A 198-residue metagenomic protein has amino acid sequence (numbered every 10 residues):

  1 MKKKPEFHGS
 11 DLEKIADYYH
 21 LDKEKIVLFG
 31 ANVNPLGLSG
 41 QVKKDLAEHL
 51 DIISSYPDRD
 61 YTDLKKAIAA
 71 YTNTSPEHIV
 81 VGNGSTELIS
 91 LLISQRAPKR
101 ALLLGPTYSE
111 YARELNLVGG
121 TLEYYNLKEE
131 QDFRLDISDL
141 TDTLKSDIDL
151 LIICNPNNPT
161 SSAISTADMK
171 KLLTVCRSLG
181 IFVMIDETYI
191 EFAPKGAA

Functional and structural regions predicted by a protein language model:
M1-S55: N-terminal "arm"/small-domain region of PLP-dependent enzymes with the aminotransferase-like
E24-K25, S75-I79, R100, E187: Short acidic capping loops at alpha-helix termini that bridge into adjacent secondary structure
N32-N34, S85-T86, Y108, N155-P159 (+1 more regions): Short glycine-rich anion-binding loops that position phosphate/pyrophosphate groups of nucleotides and phosphorylated
P57, A69-L91: Short loop-beta-helix segment that forms the pyridoxal 5′-phosphate
I68, L115, C176: Short hydrophobic alpha-helical segments of the AMP-binding
G84-P98, I185-Y189, A193-P194: Glycine/small-residue-rich loop that forms an oxyanion/phosphate-binding "nest" at active or ligand-binding sites
Q95-I153: PLP-dependent aminotransferase-like
Q131-K195: Active-site phosphate-binding strand-loop segment of PLP-dependent enzymes
